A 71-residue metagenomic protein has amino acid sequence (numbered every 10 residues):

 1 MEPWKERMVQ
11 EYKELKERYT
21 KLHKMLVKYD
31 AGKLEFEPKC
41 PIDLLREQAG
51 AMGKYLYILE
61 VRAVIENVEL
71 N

Functional and structural regions predicted by a protein language model:
M1-N71: Extended, charge-rich alpha-helical interface modules
